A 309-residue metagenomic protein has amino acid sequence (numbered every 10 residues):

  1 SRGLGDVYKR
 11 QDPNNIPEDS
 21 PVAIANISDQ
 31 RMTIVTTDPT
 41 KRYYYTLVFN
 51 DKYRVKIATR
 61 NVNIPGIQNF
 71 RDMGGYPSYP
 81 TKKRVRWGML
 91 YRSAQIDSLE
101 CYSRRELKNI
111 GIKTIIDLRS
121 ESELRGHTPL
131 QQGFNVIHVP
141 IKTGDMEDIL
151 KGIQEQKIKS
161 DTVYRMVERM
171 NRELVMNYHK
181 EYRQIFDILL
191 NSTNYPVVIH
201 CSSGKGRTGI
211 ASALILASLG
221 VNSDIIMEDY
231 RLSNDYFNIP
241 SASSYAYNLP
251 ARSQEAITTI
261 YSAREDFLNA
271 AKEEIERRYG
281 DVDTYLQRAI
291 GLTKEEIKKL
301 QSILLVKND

Functional and structural regions predicted by a protein language model:
S1-R2, D6-V198, A211-D309: Cys-dependent protein tyrosine phosphatase-like superfamily
S203, R207-T208: Ser/Thr-glycine-rich phosphate-binding loops at phosphate-binding pockets of nucleotides, nucleotide cofactors
